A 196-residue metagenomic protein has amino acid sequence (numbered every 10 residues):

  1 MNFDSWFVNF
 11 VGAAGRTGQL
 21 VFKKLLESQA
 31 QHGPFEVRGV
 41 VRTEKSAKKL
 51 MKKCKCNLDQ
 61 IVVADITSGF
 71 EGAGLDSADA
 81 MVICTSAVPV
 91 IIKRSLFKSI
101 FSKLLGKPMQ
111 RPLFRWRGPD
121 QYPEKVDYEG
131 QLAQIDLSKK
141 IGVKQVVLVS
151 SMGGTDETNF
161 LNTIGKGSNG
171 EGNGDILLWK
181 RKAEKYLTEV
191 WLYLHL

Functional and structural regions predicted by a protein language model:
N2-P34: N-terminal Rossmann NAD(P)H-binding glycine-rich loop of SDR-like oxidoreductase domains
F7, D79-A80, Q145: Structural motif
V11, V40, C84, V146-M152 (+1 more regions): SDR active-site strand-loop-helix element
V11, Y122-Y128, N162-G165, N169-R181: Short-chain dehydrogenase/reductase
P34-F35, K139-Q145, R181, W191-L192: A short helix->loop->beta-strand "cap" motif at the edges of active sites that frequently abuts
G39-I141: NAD(P)H-binding glycine-rich loop region in Rossmannoid oxidoreductase-like domains and their noncatalytic homologs
V90-I91, K140, M152-L161: Conserved catalytic-site region of short-chain dehydrogenase/reductase
S150-T155, N162-E171, K185-L196: Conserved beta-loop-beta element that borders a ligand/cofactor-binding pocket
